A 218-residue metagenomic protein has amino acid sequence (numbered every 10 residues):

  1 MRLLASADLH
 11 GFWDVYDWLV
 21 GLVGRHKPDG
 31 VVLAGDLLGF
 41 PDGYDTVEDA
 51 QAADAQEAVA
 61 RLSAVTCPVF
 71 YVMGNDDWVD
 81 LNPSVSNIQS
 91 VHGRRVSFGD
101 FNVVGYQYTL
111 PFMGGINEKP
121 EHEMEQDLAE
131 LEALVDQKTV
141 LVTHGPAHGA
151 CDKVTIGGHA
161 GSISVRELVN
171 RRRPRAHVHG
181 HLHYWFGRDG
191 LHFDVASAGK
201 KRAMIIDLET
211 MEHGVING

Functional and structural regions predicted by a protein language model:
M1-H10, D100-F112, V140-H144, H192-S197 (+1 more regions): Active-site-proximal beta-strand elements of phosphoester/diester hydrolases
L4-A7, L38-Q51, F112-K119: Acidic/histidine-rich helix-loop elements that form or flank divalent-metal/phosphate-binding sites at the catalytic
A5-A7, V31-D36, P68-N75, V91-H92 (+3 more regions): Active-site neighborhood of phospho(di)ester-bond hydrolases with catalytic His/Asp-centered motifs
H10-V15, L38-D42, V72-N82, V96 (+4 more regions): Active-site environment of divalent metal-dependent phosphoester hydrolases
W13-F98, V195, K200: Core catalytic region of metal-dependent phosphoesterases/phosphodiesterases, especially metallo-beta-lactamase-like
H26, D136, R172: Active-site charged/polar residues at nucleotide-handling catalytic sites that mediate phosphoryl, nucleotidyl
G39, N75-S164: Conserved catalytic scaffold of divalent metal-dependent phosphoesterases
K153-I216: Conserved beta-sheet core of the metallophosphoesterase superfamily
